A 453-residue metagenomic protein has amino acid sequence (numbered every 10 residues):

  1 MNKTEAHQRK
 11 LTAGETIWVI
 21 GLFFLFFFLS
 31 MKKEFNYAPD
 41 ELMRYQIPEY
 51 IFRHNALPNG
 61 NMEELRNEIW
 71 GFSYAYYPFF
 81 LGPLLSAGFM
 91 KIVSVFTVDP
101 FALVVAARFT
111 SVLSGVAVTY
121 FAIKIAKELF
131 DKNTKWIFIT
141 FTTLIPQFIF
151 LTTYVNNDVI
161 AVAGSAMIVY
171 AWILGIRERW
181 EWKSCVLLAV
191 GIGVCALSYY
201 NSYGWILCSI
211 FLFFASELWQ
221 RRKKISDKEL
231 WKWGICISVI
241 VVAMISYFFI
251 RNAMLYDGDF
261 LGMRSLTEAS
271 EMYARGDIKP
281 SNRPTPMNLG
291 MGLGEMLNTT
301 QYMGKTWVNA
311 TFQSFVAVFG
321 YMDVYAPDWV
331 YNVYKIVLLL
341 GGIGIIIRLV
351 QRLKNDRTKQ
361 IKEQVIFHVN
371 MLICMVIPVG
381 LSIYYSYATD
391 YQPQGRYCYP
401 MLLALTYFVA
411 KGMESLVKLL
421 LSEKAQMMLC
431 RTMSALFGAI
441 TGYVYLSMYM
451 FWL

Functional and structural regions predicted by a protein language model:
M1-L29, A107, E217-L218, S226-I240 (+2 more regions): Start-transfer (signal-anchor) and selected internal transmembrane alpha helices of multi-pass inner/ER membrane
K10-L42, E49-N59, W70, C236-M254 (+2 more regions): Transmembrane signal-anchor helices characteristic of membrane glycosylation enzymes that use polyprenol
A13-I17, V98-F101, A122-L144: Transmembrane-helix signature of polytopic, membrane-embedded enzymes that assemble or transfer cell-envelope glycans
A102-L113, L297-V376, L402: Membrane-interface anchor segments at the N-terminal boundary of transmembrane helices in multi-pass membrane enzymes
V105-L129, M167: Transmembrane-helix motifs of polytopic, lipid-linked glycan transferases
Q147-A161: Short acidic/glycine- and proline-prone juxtamembrane loop motifs at membrane-interface regions of multi-pass membrane
S184-Y200, A243: Membrane-interface alpha helices of multi-pass inner-membrane proteins
A215, K232-G342, S447-M448: Membrane-lumen/periplasm interface segments of specific transmembrane helices in polyprenyl phosphate-linked
